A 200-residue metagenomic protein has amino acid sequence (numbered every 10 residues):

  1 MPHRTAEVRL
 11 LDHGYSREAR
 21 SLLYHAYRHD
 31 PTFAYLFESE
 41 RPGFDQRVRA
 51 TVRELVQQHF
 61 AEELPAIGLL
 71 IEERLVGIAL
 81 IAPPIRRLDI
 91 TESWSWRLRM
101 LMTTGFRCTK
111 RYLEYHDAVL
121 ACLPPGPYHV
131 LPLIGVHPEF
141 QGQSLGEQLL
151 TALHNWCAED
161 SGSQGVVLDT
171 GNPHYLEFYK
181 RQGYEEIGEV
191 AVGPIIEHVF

Functional and structural regions predicted by a protein language model:
E7-H25, H29-T32: A short beta-loop-alpha structural element at the N-terminal edge of CoA-dependent acyl/N-acetyltransferase catalytic
R41-P65: Active-site rim helix/loop that mediates acceptor-substrate recognition in acyltransferases
E62-A79: Conserved beta-hairpin
L75-G135, Q141: Conserved acyl-donor/pantetheine-binding loop and adjacent beta-alpha core of acyl/acetyltransferases and related
P132-Q141, V167-E177, G193-P194: Conserved beta-strand-loop-alpha-helix junction that forms the acyl-donor binding cleft
V136, G142-N155, R181: Conserved acetyl-CoA-binding loop-helix of GNAT-fold acetyltransferases
E147, E159-S163, G171-E189: Conserved active-site alpha-helix within GNAT-family acetyltransferase domains
V167, E185-V199: Conserved catalytic-core motifs of GNAT/GCN5-like acyltransferases
